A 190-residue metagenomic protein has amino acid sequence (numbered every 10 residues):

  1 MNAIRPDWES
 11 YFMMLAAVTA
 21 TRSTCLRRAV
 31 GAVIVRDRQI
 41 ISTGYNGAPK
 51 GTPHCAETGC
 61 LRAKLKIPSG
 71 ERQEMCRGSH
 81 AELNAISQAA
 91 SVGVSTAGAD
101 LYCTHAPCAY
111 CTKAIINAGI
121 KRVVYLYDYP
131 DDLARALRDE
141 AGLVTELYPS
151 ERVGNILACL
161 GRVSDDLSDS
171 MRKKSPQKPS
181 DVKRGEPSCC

Functional and structural regions predicted by a protein language model:
M1-C190: Zinc-dependent deaminase catalytic domain
